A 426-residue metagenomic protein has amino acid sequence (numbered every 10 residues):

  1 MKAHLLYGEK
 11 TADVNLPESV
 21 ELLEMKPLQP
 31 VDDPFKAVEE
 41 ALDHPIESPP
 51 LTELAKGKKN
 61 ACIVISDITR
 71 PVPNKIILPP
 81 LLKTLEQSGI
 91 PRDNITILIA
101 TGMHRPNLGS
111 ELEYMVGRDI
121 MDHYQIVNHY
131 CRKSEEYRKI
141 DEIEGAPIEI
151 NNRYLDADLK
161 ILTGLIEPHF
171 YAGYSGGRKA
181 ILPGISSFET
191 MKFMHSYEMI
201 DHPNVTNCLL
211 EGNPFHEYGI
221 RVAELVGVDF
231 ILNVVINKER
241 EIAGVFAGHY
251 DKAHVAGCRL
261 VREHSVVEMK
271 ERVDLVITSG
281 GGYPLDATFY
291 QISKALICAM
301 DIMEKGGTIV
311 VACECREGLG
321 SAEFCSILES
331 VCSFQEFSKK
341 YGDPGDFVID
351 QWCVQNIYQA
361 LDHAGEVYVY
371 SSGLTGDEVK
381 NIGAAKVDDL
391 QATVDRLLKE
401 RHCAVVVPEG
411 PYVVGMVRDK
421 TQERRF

Functional and structural regions predicted by a protein language model:
M1-L42: N-terminal amphipathic/basic leader segments beginning at the initiator methionine
I46-C62, Q87-D93, V267-L275, M303-E304 (+1 more regions): Glycine-rich phosphate/diphosphate-binding loops that line cofactor/substrate pockets in enzymes
N60-P71, T96-G102, I277-S279: Short glycine-rich or small-residue beta-strand-to-loop segments that form or flank ligand, phosphate, metal/Fe-S
T84, F170-K192, I292-M300, D419-R424: A short, gly/pro- and small-residue-rich
E86, I292-F426: C-terminal non-catalytic interaction/assembly regions of soluble proteins
N107-Y174: An acidic, phosphate/nucleotide-engaging active-site surface
N152-L232, K238, A384-V387: Conserved phosphate- and dinucleotide-binding cores of soluble alpha/beta proteins, encompassing both enzyme active
V205-Y283: Membrane-embedded hairpin module used as a gating/binding unit in multi-pass transport and secretion proteins
